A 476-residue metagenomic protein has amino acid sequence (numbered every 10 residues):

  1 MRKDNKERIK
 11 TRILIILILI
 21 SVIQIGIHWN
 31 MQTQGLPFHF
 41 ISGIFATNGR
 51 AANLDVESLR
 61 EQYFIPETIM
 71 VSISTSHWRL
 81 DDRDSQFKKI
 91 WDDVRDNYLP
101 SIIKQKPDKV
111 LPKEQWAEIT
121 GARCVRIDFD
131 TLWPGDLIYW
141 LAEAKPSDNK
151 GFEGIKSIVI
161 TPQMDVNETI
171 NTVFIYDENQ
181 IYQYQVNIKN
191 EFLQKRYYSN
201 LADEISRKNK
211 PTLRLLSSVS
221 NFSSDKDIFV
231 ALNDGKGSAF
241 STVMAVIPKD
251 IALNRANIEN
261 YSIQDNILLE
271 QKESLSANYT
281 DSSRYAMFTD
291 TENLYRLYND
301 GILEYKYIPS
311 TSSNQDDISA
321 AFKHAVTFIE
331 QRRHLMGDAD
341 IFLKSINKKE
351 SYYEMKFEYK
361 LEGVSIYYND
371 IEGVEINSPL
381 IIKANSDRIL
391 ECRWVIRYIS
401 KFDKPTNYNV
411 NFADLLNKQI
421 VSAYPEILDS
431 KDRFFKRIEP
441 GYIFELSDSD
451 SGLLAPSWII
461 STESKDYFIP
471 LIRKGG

Functional and structural regions predicted by a protein language model:
M1-R8: N-terminal Lys/Arg-rich, disordered targeting/topogenic segments
R2, L14, I23-A321, F328: Preferential activation on post-signal-peptide N-terminal prodomains/segments of secreted or lumenal proteins
K10-I20: Hydrophobic H-region at the start of alpha-helical membrane spans
S72, R79, C124-D128, T172-F174 (+6 more regions): Ordered hydrophobic segments in well-structured contexts
Q86-K106, S310-Y352, F402-D448: Short, non-transmembrane alpha-helical segments in secretory-pathway proteins
A256-E304, L335-D387, K436-D466: Exposed beta-strand-loop-beta-strand "reactive/processing" segments of non-cytosolic proteins
K383-D414: Short helix-loop boundary/capping segments
